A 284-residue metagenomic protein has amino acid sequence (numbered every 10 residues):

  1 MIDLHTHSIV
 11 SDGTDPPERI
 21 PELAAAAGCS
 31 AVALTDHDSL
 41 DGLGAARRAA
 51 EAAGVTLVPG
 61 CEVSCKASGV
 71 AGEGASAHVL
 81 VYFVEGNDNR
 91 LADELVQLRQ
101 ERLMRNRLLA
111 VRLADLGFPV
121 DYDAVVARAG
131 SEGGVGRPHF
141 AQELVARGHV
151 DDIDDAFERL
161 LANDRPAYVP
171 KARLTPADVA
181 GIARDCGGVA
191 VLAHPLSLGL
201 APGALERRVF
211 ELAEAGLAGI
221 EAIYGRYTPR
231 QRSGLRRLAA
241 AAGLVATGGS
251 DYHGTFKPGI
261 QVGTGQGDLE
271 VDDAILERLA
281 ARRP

Functional and structural regions predicted by a protein language model:
M1-A75, L161-A162, L174, D178-G181 (+1 more regions): An N-terminally biased module of ancient metal coordination in phosphate/nucleic-acid-related enzymes
G44, G117, G216, A242 (+2 more regions): Generic low-complexity, intrinsically disordered sequence content enriched in small uncharged/hydrophobic residues
A49-F210, E270-I275, A280, P284: Extended substrate/RNA-proximal surfaces in nucleic-acid metabolism proteins
P229, S250-P284: Catalytic core of soluble alpha/beta enzymes
